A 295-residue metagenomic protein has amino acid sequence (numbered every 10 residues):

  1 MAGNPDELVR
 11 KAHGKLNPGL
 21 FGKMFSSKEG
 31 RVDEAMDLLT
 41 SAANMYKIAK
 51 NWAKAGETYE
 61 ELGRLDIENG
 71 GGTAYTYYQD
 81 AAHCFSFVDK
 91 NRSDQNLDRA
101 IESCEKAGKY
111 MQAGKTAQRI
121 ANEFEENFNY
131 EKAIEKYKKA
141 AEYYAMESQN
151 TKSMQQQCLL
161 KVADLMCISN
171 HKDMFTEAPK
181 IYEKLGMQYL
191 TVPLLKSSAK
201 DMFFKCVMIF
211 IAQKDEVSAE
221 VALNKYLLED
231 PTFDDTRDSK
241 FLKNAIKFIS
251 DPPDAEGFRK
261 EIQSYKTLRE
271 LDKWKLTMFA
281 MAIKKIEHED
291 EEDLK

Functional and structural regions predicted by a protein language model:
M1-G70: Internal amphipathic alpha-helical repeat/solenoid segments
A2-V9, G30-D33, A53, G71-G72 (+6 more regions): Residue signature of alpha-solenoid helical repeat architecture, marking inter-repeat boundaries and helix-start
L8, K15, L38-L39, W52 (+13 more regions): TPR repeat positional signature
G30, K50, N69-G70, V88-D89 (+4 more regions): Residue-level detector of the short coil/turn that links helix A to helix B within each tetratricopeptide repeat
A43-N44, G63-R64, A82-H83, I101-E102 (+6 more regions): Amphipathic alpha-helical segments of tetratricopeptide repeats
I101-E177: Solenoidal tandem-repeat scaffolds enriched in leucines and small polar residues
K138, T151-K295: Structured C-terminal portions of repeat-based eukaryotic scaffold domains
